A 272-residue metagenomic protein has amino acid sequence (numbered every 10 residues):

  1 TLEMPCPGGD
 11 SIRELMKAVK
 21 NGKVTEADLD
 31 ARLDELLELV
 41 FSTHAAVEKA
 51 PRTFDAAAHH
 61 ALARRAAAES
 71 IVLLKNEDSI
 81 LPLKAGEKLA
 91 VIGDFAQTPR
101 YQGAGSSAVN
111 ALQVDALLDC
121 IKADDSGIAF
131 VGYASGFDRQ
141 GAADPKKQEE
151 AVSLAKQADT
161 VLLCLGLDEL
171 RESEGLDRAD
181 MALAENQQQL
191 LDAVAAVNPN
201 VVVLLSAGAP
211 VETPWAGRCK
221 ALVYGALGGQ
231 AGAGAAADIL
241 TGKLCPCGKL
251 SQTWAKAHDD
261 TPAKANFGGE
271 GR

Functional and structural regions predicted by a protein language model:
P5: Catalytic center-proximal scaffold of phosphoryl-transfer enzymes
G8-V24, E38, T53-A57, A61-R272: C-terminal non-catalytic regions of proteins with extracellular/luminal or membrane-system context
G9, H44-A45: N-terminal small/glycine-rich loop or linker at the start of catalytic domains across soluble metabolic enzymes
E26-H44: Mid-to-C-terminal alpha-helical segments outside catalytic/metal-binding sites
